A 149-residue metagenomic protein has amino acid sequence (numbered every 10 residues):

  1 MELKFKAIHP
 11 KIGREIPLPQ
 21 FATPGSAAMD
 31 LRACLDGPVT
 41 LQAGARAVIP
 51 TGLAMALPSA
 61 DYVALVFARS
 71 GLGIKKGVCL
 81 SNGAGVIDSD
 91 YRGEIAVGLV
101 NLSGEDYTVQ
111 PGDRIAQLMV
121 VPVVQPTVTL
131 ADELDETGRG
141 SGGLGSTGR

Functional and structural regions predicted by a protein language model:
M1-R149: DUTPase catalytic domain/fold
